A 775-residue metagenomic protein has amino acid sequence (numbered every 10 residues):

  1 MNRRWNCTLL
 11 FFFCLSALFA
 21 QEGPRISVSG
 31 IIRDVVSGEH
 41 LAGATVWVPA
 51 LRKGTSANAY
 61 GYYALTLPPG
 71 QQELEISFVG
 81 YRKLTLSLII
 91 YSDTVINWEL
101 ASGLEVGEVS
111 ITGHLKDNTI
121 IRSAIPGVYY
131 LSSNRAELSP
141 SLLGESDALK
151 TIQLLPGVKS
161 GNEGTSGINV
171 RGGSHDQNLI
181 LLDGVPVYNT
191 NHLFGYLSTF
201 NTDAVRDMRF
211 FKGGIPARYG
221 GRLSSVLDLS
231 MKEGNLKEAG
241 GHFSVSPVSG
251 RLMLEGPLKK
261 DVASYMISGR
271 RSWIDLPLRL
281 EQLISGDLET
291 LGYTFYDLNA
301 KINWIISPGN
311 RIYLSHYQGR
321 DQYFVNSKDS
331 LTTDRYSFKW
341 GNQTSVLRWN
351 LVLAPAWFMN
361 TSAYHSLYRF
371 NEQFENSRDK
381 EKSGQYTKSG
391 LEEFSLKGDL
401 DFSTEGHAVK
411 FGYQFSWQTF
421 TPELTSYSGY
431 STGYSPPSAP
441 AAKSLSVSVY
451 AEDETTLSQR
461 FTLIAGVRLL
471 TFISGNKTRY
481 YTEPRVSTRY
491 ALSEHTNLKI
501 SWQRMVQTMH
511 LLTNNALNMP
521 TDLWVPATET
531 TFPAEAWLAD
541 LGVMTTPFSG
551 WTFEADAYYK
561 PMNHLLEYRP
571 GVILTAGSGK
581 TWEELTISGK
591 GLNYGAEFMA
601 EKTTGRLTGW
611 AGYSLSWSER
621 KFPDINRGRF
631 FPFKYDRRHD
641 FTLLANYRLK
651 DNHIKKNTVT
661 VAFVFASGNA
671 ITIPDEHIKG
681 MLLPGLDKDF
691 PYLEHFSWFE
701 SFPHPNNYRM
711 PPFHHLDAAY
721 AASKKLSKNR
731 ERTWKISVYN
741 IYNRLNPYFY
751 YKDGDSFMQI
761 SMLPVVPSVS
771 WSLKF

Functional and structural regions predicted by a protein language model:
I31-R33, A44-P49, S77-Y81, Y91-P140 (+3 more regions): Short, acidic, small-residue-rich periplasmic hinge/interaction motif at the N-terminus of Gram-negative outer-membrane
L51-Y62: Short, acidic Ser/Thr/Gly-rich low-complexity loop/linker segments typical of extracellular and cell-surface proteins
R82, L115-D176, L182-I215, K232-E233: Periplasmic N-terminal accessory/gating domains of Gram-negative outer-membrane beta-barrel systems
S246-R271, G286-Q322, S337-M359, H365 (+1 more regions): Transmembrane beta-barrel wall of Gram-negative outer-membrane proteins
P277, A662-S697, R709-D717, A721-F775: C-terminal beta-signal and adjacent terminal beta-strands/loops of Gram-negative outer-membrane beta-barrel proteins
Q322, R369-N371, T421-G429, H495-A539 (+3 more regions): Surface-exposed extracellular loop regions of Gram-negative outer-membrane beta-barrel proteins, predominantly
E393-K397, P437-Y450, T528, F532 (+5 more regions): Outer membrane beta-barrel strand-and-loop segments of large Gram-negative receptors, especially TonB-dependent
S458, Y559-P561, E584-A670: Gram-negative outer-membrane beta-barrel transporters
